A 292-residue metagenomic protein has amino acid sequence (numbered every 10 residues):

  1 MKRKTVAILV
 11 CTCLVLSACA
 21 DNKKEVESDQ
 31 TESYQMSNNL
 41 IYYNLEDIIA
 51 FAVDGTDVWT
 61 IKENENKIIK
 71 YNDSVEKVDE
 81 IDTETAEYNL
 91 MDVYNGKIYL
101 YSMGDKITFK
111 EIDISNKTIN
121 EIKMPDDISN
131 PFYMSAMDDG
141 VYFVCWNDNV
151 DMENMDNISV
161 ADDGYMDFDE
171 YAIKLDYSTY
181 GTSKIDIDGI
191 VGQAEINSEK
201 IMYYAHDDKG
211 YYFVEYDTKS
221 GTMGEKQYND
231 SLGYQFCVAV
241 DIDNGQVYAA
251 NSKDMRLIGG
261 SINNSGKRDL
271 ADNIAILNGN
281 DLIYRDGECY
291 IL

Functional and structural regions predicted by a protein language model:
M1-V10: Positively charged n-region of N-terminal signal peptides that target proteins for export
L16-A18: C-terminal motif of bacterial Sec signal peptides marking the signal peptidase cleavage site
A20-N22: Bacterial signal peptide processing site
S37-N44, E76-D82, T118-P125, T179-D186 (+2 more regions): A short beta-strand motif characteristic of beta-propeller blades
I41-N66: Beta-strand-rich domains and repeat architectures in extracellular enzymes and scaffolds, especially beta-propellers
L45-V53, T85-N95, I128-D138, I187-S198 (+2 more regions): Repeated scaffold domains used in trafficking and secretory/extracellular systems, primarily beta-propellers
T60, L100, F143-V144, Y203-Y204 (+3 more regions): Residue position within the beta-strands of beta-propeller blades
E65-I69, K106-E111, N149-I173, K209-E215 (+1 more regions): Structural motif
